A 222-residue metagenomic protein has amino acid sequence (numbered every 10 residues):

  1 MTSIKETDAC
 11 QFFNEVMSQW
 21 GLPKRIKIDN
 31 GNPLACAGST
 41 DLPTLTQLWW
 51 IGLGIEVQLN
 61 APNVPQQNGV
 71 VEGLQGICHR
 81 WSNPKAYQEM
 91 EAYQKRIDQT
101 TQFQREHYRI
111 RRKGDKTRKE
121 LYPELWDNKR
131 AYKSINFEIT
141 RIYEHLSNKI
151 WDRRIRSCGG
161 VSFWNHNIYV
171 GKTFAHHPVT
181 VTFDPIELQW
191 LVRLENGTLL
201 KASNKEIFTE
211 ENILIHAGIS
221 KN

Functional and structural regions predicted by a protein language model:
M1-D98, K205-T209, I215: RNase H-like DDE/DDD metal-dependent nuclease/strand-transfer catalytic core used by mobile genetic elements
M90-R112: Electropositive, surface-exposed helix/loop patches at the edges of structured domains that serve as adaptable
R105-N222: C-terminal, beta-rich DNA-binding module of retroviral/retroelements integrases
